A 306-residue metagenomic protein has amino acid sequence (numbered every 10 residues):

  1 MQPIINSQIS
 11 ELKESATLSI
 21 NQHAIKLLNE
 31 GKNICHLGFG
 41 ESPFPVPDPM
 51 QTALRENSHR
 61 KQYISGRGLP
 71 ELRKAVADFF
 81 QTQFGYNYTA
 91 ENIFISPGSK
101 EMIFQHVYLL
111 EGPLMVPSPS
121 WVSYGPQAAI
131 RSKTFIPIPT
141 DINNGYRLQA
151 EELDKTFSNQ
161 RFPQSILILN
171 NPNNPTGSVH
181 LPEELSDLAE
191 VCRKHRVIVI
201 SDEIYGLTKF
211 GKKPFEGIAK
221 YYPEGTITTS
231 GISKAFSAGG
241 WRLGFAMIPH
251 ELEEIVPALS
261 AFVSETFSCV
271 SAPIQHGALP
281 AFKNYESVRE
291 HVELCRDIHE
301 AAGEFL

Functional and structural regions predicted by a protein language model:
Q2-P97, F282-Y285: N-terminal small-domain helix-loop-helix segment of the aminotransferase-like
S19, E71, A75, E254 (+2 more regions): A non-catalytic, amphipathic alpha-helix used as a structural packing/dimerization or gating element in enzyme scaffolds
L27-E30, R131, K194-H195: Helix C-cap/helix->beta junction micro-motif
Y88-I93, G112, E224-G225: Short acidic capping loops at alpha-helix termini that bridge into adjacent secondary structure
L109-A128: Conserved PLP-anchoring active-site segment centered on the Schiff-base-forming lysine
T140-K213: Active-site phosphate-binding strand-loop segment of PLP-dependent enzymes
K220, E224-D297: Conserved core segment of the aminotransferase class I/II
